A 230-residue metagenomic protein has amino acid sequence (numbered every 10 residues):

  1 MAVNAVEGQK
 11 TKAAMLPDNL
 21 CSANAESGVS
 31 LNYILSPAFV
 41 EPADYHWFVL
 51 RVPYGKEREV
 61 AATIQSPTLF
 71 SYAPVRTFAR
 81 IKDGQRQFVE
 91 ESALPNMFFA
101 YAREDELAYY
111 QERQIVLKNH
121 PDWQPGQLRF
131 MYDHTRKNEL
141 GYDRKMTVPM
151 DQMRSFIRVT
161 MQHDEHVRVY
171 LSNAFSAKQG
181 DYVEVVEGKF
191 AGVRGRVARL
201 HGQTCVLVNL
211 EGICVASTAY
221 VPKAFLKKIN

Functional and structural regions predicted by a protein language model:
A2-Y182, R196, L207-N230: Acidic-enriched and Gly/Ser
E187-A191, G212: Short, charged beta-turn/beta-strand-edge "cap" motif at the junction between a beta-strand and an adjacent loop
G192-L200: Short beta-strand-centered aromatic/proline hotspots
T204: Glycine-centered loop/turn positions within well-structured domains that cap or flank conserved ligand/cofactor-binding
